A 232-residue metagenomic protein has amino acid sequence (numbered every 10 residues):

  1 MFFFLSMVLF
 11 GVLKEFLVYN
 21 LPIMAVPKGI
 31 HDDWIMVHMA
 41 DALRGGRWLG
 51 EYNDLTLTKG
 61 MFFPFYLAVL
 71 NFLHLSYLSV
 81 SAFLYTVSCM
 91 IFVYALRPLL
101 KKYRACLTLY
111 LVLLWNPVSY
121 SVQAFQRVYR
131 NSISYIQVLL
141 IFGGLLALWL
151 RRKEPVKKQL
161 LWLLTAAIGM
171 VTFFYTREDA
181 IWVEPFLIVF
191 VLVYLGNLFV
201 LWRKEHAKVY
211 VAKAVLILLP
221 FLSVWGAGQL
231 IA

Functional and structural regions predicted by a protein language model:
M1-L17, K213, I217: Start-transfer (signal-anchor) and selected internal transmembrane alpha helices of multi-pass inner/ER membrane
V18-M39, W48-Y66: Extracytoplasmic catalytic/substrate-binding loops of multi-pass membrane glycan-assembly enzymes
P22-H31, I35-V37, W182, V211-A232: Juxtamembrane membrane-water interface segments immediately following transmembrane helices in multi-pass
L57, M61, F65, F72-M90 (+1 more regions): Loop-to-helix entry region of an early transmembrane alpha helix in multi-pass inner-membrane enzymes
S79-Y103, L140, G144: Transmembrane-helix motifs of polytopic, lipid-linked glycan transferases
V80-L84, P117-L146, T172-F186: Multi-pass, polyprenyl lipid-linked donor-dependent membrane glycosyltransferases
F92-S119, Y135-I136, P155-K158: Transmembrane-helix signature of polytopic, membrane-embedded enzymes that assemble or transfer cell-envelope glycans
W162-R177, P220-V224: Membrane-interface alpha helices of multi-pass inner-membrane proteins
